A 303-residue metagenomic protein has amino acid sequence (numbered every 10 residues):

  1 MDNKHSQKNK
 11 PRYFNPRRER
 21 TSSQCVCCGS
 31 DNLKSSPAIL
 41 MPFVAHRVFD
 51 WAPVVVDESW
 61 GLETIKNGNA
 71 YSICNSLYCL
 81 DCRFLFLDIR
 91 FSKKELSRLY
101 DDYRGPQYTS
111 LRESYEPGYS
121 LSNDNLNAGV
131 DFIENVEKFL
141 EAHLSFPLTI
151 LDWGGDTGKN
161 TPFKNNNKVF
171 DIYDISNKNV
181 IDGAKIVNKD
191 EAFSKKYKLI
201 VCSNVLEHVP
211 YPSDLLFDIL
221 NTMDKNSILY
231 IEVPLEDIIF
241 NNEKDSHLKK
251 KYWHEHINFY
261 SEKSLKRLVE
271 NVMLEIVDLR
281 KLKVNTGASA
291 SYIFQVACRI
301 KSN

Functional and structural regions predicted by a protein language model:
D2-K195, L199-S203, P212-L216, L248 (+2 more regions): Conserved N-terminal segment of class I S-adenosyl-L-methionine
P42-P53, I231-N258, K263-L268: Short, glycine-/aromatic-enriched active-site segment of Class I SAM-dependent methyltransferases
S203, M223, Y260-K263: Extended, charge-rich low-complexity interaction segments
S203-P210, E255: Short catalytic micro-motifs in class I SAM-dependent methyltransferases
S213-I228: A short glycine-rich, Lys/Arg-flanked "PGG" loop and its adjoining helix->strand segment in the class I
L268-L274: A structural motif corresponding to the C-terminal end of an alpha-helix and its immediate exit/capping segment
